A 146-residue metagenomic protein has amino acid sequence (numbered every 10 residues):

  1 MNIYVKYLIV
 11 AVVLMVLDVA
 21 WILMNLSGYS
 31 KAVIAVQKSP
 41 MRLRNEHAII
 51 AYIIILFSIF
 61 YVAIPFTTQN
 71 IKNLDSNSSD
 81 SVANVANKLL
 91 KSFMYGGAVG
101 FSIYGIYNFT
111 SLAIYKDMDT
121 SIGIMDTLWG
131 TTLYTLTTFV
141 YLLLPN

Functional and structural regions predicted by a protein language model:
M1-N146: Juxtamembrane/disordered regions of integral membrane proteins
